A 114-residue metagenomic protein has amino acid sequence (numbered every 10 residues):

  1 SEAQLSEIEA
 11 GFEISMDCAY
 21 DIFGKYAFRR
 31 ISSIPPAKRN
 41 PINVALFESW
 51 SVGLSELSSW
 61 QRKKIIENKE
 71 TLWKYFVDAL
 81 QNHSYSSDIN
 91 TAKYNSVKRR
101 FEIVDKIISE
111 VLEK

Functional and structural regions predicted by a protein language model:
S1-K114: Flexible coil/loop and intrinsically disordered segments
